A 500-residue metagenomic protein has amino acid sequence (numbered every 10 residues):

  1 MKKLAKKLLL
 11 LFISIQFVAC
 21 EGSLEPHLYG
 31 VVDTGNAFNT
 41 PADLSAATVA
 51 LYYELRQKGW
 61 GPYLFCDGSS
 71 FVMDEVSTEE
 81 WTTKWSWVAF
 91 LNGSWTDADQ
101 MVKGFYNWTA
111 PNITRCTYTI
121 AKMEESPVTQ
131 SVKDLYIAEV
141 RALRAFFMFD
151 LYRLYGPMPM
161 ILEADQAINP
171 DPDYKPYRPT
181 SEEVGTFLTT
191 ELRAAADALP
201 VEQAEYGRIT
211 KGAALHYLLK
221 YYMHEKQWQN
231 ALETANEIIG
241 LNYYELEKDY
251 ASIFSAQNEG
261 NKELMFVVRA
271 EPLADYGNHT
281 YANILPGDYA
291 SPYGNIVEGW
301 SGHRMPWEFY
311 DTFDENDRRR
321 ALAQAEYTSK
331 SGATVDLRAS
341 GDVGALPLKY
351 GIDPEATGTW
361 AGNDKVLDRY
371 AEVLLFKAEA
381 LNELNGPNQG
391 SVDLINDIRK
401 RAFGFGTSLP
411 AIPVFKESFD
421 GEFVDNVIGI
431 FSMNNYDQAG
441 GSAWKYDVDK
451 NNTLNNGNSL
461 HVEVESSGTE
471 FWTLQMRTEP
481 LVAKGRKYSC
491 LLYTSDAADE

Functional and structural regions predicted by a protein language model:
C20-C66: Membrane-proximal, proline-rich intrinsically disordered regions
G35, P62-W81, M158-A164, P200-P286 (+1 more regions): Short, surface-exposed recognition loops and adjoining beta-strand edges that mediate ligand/DNA contacts, enriched
A42-D43, T48, R56-G61, S77 (+4 more regions): Elongated scaffold/linker segments in the mid-to-C-terminal portions of large proteins
S45, Y53-E54, G59, T82-Y155 (+9 more regions): Conserved, well-structured interaction surfaces
P410-G440: Extracellular carbohydrate-recognition regions
Y446-G468: Short carbohydrate-recognition loop motifs
E463-K484: Secreted extracellular polysaccharide-interacting domains
Y493-D499: Conserved small/polar residues in nucleotide/adenosyl-binding loops
